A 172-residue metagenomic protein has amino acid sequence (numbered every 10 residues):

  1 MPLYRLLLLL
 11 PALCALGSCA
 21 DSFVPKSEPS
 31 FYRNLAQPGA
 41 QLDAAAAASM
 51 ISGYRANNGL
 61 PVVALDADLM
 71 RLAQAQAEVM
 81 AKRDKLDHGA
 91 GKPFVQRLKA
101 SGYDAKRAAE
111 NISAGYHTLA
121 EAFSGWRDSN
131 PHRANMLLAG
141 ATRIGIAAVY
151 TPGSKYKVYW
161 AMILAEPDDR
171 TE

Functional and structural regions predicted by a protein language model:
M1-L8: Bacterial N-terminal signal peptides that target proteins for export
A15-S18: C-terminal motif of bacterial Sec signal peptides marking the signal peptidase cleavage site
A20-F23: Bacterial signal peptide processing site
K26-A81: A short alpha-helix/helix-coil micro-patch that ends at or immediately precedes a cysteine
L42, L60, D68, P93 (+3 more regions): Extracytoplasmic
A45, S49-G53, A67-E78, Q96 (+5 more regions): Solvent-exposed, polar/charged alpha-helical surfaces in well-ordered, non-transmembrane soluble domains, broadly
M70-H117: Short, surface-exposed glycine/acidic/tryptophan-bearing loops
L119-E172: Disulfide-stabilized extracellular recognition modules
